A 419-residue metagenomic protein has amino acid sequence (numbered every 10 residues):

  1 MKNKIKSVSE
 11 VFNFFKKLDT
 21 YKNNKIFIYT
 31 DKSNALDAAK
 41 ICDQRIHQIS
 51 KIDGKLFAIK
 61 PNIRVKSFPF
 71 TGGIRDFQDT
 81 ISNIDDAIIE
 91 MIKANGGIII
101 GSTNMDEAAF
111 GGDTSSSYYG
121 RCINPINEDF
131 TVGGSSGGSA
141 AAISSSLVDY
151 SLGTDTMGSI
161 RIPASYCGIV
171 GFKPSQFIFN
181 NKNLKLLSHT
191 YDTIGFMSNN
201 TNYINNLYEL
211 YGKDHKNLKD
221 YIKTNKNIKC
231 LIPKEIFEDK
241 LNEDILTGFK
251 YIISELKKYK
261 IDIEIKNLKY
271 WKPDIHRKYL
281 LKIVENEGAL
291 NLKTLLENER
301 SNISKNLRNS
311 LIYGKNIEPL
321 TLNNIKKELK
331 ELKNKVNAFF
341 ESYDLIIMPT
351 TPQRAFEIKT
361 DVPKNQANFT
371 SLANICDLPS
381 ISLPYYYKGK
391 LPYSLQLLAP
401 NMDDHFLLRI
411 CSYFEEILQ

Functional and structural regions predicted by a protein language model:
M1-D149, G153-T156, Y259: Gly/Ser-rich catalytic/binding loops embedded in alpha/beta enzyme cores
V8-F12, K40-Q44, D244-K266, L292-N298 (+2 more regions): Acyltransferase
F12, A94, S145, D149-I236 (+3 more regions): Structural helix-boundary/capping segments
I52-R75, K229, K282-K333, N337 (+1 more regions): Short helix-loop capping/hinge segments that flank enzyme active sites or metal/cofactor-binding pockets
F70-D79, N242-E243, F356-P363: Glycine/threonine-rich flexible loop motifs
L280-I283, Q353-S371: Short, surface-exposed loop/helix-turn segments at secondary-structure junctions that function as lids/hinges flanking
K335-N337, P363-P384: Small-aliphatic-rich amphipathic alpha-helix that forms the alpha element of a beta-alpha
